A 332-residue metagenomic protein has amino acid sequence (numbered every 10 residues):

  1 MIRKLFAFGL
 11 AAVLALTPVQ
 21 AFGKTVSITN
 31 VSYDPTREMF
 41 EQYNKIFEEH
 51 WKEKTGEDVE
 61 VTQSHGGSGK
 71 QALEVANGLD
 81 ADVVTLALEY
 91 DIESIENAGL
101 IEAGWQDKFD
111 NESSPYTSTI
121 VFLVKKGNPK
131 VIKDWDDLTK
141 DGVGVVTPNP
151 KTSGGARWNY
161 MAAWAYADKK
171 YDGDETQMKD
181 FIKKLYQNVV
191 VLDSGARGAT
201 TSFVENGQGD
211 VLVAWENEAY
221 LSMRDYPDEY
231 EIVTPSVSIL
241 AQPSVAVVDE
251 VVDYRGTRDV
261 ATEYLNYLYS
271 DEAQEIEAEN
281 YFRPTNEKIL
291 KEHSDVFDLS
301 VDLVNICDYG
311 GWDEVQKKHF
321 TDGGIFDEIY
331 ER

Functional and structural regions predicted by a protein language model:
M1-L5: Positively charged n-region of N-terminal signal peptides that target proteins for export
G23-T152, S300, Y330: N-terminal segment of the mature folded domain
V31-Y33, V124-K126, G144-Y171, L185-V189 (+1 more regions): Short beta-strand->loop
N44-E53, A76-D80, E89, E96-L100 (+9 more regions): Sec-exported extracytoplasmic/periplasmic mature domains
G127-K133, T152, A165-G173, V251-R258: Short helix-loop capping/hinge motifs at secondary-structure junctions, enriched in acidic/polar residues
Y171-S236: Ligand-binding pocket segment of bilobal, Venus flytrap-like solute-binding proteins
V252-R332: Extracellular/periplasmic juxtamembrane helices and adjacent flexible linkers that interface with membrane partners
